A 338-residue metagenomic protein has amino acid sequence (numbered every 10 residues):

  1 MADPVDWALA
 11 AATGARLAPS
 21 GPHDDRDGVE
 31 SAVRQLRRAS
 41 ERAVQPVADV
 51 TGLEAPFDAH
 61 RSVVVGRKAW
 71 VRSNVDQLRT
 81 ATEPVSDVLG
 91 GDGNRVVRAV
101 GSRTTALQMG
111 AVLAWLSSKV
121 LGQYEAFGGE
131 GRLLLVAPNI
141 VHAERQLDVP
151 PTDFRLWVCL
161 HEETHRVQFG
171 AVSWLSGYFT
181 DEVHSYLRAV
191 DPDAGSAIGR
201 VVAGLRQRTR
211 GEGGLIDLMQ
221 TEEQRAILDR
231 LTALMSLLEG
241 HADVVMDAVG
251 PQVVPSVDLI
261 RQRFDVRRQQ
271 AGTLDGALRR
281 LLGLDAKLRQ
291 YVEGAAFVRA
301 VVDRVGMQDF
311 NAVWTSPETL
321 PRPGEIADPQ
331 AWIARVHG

Functional and structural regions predicted by a protein language model:
M1-A12, Q123-V136, R206-R210: Acidic, low-complexity proline/glycine-rich segments
M1-R79, R304-G338: N-terminal low-structure segments adjacent to metalloprotease catalytic domains across cellular compartments
A39-P138: Auxiliary, metal-adjacent structural segments of Zn-dependent hydrolase domains
A106, A114-L121, G170-V254: Post-HExxH zinc-binding segment in Zn-dependent metallohydrolases
L133, N139-I140, A189, G204: Terminal, compositionally biased segments used for targeting/anchoring and flexible tails
I140-V158: Short pre-active-site segment immediately N-terminal to the catalytic Zn-binding motif
F154-G170, V298: Active-site recognition of the HExxH zinc-binding catalytic motif
R225-G338: Pan-zinc metallopeptidase signature
